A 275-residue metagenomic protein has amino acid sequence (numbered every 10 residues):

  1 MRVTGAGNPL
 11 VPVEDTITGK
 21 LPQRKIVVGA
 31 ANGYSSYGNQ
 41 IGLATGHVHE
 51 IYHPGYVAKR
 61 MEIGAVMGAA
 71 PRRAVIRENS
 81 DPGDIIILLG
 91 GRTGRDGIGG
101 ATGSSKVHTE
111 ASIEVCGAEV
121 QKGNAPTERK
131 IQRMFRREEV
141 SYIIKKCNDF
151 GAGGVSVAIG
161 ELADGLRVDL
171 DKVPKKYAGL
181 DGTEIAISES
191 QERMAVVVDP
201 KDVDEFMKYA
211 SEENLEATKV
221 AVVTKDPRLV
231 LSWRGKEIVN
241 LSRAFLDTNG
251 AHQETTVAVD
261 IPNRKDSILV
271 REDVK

Functional and structural regions predicted by a protein language model:
R2-T102, K106, G151, V155-V157 (+3 more regions): Glycine-rich anion-binding loops of enzyme active sites
V3-T18, G103-K122, R137-Y142, L162-R167 (+1 more regions): Gly-rich Lys/Arg/Thr-decorated short loops/hinges at beta-loop-alpha junctions or inter-strand turns that position
Q23, V120-N124, N148, A195: Glycine- and other small-residue-rich loops at beta-strand/loop junctions that grip anionic moieties
V28, N79, I86, T93-Q132 (+2 more regions): Intein/HINT protein-splicing elements and their conserved insertion hotspots or analogous self-processing inserts
S36-L43, A69-R72, R137-I144, D164-V168 (+2 more regions): Secondary-structure transition/capping motifs at alpha-helix termini and the adjoining loop/turn into the next element
R60, I131-F135, V196: Active-site-adjacent bridging/hinge elements
P126-Q191: Active-site-proximal betaalpha loop/short-helix elements that scaffold phosphoryl/nucleotidyl transfer chemistry
